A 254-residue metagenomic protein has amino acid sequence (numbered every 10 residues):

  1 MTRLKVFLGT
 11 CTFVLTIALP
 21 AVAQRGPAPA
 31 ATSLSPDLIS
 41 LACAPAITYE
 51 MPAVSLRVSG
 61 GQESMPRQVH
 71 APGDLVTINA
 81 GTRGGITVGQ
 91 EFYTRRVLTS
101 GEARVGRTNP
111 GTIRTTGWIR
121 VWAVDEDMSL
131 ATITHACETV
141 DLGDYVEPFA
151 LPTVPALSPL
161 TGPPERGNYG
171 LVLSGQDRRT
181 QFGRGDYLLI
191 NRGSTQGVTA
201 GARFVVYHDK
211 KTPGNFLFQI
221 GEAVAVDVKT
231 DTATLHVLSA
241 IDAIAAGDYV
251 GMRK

Functional and structural regions predicted by a protein language model:
M1-V6: Positively charged n-region of N-terminal signal peptides that target proteins for export
G9-A18: Bacterial N-terminal signal peptides
V22-K254: Surface-exposed, polar/charged interaction patches used for macromolecular assembly or partner binding
